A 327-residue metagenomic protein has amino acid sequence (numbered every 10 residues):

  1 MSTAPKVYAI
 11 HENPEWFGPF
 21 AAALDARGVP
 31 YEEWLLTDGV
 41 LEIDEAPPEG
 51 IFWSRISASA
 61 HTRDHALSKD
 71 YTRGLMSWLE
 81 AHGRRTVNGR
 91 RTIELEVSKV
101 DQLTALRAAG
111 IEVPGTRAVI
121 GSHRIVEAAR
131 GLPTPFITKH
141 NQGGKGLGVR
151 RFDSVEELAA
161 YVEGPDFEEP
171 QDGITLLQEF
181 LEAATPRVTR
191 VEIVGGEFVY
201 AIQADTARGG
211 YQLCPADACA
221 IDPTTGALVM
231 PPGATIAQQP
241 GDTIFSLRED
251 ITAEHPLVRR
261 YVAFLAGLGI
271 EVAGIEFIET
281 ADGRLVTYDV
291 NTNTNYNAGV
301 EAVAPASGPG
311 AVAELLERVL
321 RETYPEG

Functional and structural regions predicted by a protein language model:
S2, A81-G83, R90-R187, G195 (+2 more regions): Active-site nucleotide/adenylate-binding loops and adjacent lid/helix of ATP-dependent enzymes
A9-I10, V194: Short hydrophobic segments within beta-strands
E12-G115: Conserved N-proximal alpha/beta basic substrate-recognition cap immediately N-terminal to, or forming the N-lobe
V40-L41, Q178-E182, E276-I278: Short, solvent-exposed loop/turn elements at beta->coil junctions and helix N-caps that rim active or binding pockets
S57-A60, N141-G143, N293: Short glycine-rich anion-binding loops that position phosphate/pyrophosphate groups of nucleotides and phosphorylated
F136, F198-Y200, A273, V286-Y288: Protein kinase-like catalytic core scaffold
L147-L265: Phosphate-binding site of ATP-dependent enzymes
E249-T252, A266-V272, E279-G327: C-terminal active-site "lid" helix and adjoining low-complexity regulatory extension at the edge of ATP-using catalytic
